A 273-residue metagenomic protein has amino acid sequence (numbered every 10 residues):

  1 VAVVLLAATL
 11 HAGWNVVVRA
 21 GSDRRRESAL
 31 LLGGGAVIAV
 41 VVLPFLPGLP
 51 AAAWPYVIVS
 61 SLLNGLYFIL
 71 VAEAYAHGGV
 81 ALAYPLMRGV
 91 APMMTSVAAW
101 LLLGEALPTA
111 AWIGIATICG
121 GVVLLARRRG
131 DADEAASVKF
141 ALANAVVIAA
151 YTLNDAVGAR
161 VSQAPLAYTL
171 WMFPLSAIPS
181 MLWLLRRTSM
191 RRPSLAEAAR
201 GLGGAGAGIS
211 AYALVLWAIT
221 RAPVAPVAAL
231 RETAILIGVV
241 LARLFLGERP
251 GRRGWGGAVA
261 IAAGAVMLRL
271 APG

Functional and structural regions predicted by a protein language model:
V1-L62, F68-V80, R127-L142, F173-G204 (+3 more regions): Membrane-interface interhelical linkers
V4, S28-A29, V57, Y84-P85 (+5 more regions): Hydrophobic/aromatic positions within or immediately flanking transmembrane alpha-helices of multi-pass small-molecule
A8-G13, V40, S61, G65-I69 (+8 more regions): Hydrophobic/small/kink-forming positions within alpha-helical transmembrane segments of polytopic membrane proteins
S22-E27, L70-R88, L103-A106, R160-A167 (+1 more regions): Structural motif at transmembrane-helix junctions in multi-pass transporters
G33-A39, S96-W100, T109-R127, R253-P272: Hydrophobic transmembrane alpha-helices of multi-pass small-molecule transport proteins
G34-I38, L86-L101, A116, L175-P179 (+3 more regions): Alpha-helical transmembrane segments of compact multi-pass small-molecule transporters, enriched in specific families
A39-L49, T95-A110, V147-A164, G208-A225 (+1 more regions): Hydrophobic alpha-helical transmembrane segments in multi-pass integral membrane proteins
Y56-N64, A111-C119, P165-S176: Alpha-helical transmembrane segments
